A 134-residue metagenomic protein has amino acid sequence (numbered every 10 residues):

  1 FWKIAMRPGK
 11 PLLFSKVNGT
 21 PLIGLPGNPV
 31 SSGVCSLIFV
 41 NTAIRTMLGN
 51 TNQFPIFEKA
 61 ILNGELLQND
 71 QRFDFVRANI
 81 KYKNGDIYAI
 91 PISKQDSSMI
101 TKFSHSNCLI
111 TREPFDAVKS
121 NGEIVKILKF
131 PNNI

Functional and structural regions predicted by a protein language model:
F1-I134: Flexible glycine/proline-rich
